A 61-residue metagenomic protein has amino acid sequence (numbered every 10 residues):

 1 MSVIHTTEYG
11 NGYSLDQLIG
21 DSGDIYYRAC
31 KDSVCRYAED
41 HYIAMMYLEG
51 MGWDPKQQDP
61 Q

Functional and structural regions predicted by a protein language model:
M1-R28, C35, P60: Short N-terminal "domain-start" leader segments that mark the transition from disordered tails or signal peptides into
Y26-Q57: A short, charged, amphipathic alpha-helix used as a generic interaction element across diverse proteins
